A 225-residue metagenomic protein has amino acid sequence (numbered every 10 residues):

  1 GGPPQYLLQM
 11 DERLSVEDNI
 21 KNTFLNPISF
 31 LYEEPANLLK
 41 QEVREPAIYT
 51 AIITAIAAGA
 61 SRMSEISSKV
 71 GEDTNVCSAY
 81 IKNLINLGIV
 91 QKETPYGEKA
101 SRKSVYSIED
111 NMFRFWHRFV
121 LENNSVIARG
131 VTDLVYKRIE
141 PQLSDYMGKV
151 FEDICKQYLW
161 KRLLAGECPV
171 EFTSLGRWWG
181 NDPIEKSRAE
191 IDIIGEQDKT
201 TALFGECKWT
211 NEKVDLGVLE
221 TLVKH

Functional and structural regions predicted by a protein language model:
G1-F113, H117-R118: Interdomain hinge/linker elements that couple catalytic modules in large macromolecular machines
Y96, S104-H225: A cross-kingdom feature that marks ATP-driven nucleic-acid transaction machinery
